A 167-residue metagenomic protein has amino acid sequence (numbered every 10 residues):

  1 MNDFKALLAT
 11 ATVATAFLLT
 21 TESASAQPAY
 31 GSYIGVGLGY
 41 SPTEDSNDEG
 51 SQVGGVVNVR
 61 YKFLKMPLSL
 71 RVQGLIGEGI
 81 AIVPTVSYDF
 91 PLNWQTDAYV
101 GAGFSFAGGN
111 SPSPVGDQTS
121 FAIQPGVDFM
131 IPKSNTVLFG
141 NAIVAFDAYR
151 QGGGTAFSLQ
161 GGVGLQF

Functional and structural regions predicted by a protein language model:
M1-G31: Cleavable N-terminal export/targeting peptides
E22-V57: Outer-membrane beta-barrel initiation region
S23-G31, N47, L64-P67, L92-D97 (+2 more regions): Short loop/turn motifs that connect adjacent beta-strands in outer-membrane beta-barrel proteins
S32-P42, K65-G77, V100-G108, L138-A148: Transmembrane beta-strand segments that form the barrel wall of outer-membrane beta-barrel proteins
Y40, Y61-F63, Y88-F90, F104-F106 (+3 more regions): Residue-level signature of outer-membrane beta-barrel architecture
S41-V53, V72-V83, L92-W94, G108-Q118 (+1 more regions): Solvent-exposed loop/turn segments connecting transmembrane beta-strands in outer-membrane beta-barrel proteins
V57-V59, P84-V86, I123-V127, G161: Membrane-embedded beta-strands of outer-membrane beta-barrel proteins, especially the hydrophobic/small aromatic
G154-F167: Outer-membrane beta-barrel "beta-signal"
